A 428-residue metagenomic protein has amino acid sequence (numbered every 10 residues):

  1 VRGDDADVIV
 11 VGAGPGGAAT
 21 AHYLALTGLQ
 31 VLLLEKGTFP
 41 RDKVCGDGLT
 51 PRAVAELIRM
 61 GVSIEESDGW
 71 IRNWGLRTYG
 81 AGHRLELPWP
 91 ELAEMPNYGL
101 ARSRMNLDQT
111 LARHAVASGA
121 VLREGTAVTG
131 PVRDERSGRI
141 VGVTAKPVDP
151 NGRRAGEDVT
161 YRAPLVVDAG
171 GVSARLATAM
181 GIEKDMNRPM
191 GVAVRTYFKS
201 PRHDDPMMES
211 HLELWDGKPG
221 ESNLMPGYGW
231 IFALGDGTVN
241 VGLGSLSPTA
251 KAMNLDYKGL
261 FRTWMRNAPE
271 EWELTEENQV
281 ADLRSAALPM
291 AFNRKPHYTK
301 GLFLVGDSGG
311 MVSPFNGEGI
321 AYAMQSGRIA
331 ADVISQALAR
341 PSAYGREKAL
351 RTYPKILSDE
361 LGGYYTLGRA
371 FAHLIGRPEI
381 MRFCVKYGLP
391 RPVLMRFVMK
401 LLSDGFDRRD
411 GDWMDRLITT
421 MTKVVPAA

Functional and structural regions predicted by a protein language model:
R2-G14: Beta1/beta-strand and adjacent pyrophosphate-binding region of the FAD-binding site in flavoprotein oxidoreductases
G17-A18: N-terminal Rossmann-fold NAD(P) dinucleotide-binding loop
A25-C45: Glycine-rich FAD pyrophosphate-binding loop
T38-M60: Conserved N-terminal glycine-rich FAD pyrophosphate-binding loop of Rossmann-like flavoproteins
V54, I58-Q109: A conserved beta-strand/loop capping segment in the N-terminal third of enzymes that catalyze redox or closely related
G69, S247-V333, A339: FAD/FMN-dependent oxidoreductases across multiple families
H114-W272: Predominantly flavin-linked oxidoreductase catalytic cores and closely associated redox partners
S335-A428: C-terminal helical "tail/cap" subdomain of flavin- and related membrane-associated enzymes
